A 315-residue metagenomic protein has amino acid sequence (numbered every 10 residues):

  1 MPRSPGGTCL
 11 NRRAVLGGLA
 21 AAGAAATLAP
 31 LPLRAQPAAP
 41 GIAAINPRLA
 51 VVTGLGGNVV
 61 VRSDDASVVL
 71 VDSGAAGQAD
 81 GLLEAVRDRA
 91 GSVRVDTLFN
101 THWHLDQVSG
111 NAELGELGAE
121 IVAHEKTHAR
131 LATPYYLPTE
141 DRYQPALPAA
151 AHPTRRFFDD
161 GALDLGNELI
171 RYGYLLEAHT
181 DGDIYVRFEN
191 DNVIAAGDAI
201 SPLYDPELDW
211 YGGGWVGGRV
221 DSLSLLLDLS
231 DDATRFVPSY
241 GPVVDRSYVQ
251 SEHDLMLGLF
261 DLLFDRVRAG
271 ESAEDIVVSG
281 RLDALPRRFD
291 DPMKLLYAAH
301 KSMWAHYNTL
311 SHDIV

Functional and structural regions predicted by a protein language model:
M1-L10, A21-A24: N-terminal secretory signal peptides
G6-L16, P30: Twin-arginine (Tat) signal peptide motif
A35-P37: Boundary at the C-terminal end of the N-terminal hydrophobic targeting segment
A43-D88, V186-G197: Conserved beta-strand hairpin/beta-sheet module of binuclear metal-dependent hydrolase folds, prominently
S67-V68, S73-G77, A162, L169 (+1 more regions): Metallo-beta-lactamase
D88-A162: Active-site HxH/HxHxD metal-binding segment of metal-dependent hydrolases
F264-I276: Short, charged, surface-exposed loops that flank catalytic or proteolytic processing sites
A273-V315: C-terminal regulatory/interaction regions
